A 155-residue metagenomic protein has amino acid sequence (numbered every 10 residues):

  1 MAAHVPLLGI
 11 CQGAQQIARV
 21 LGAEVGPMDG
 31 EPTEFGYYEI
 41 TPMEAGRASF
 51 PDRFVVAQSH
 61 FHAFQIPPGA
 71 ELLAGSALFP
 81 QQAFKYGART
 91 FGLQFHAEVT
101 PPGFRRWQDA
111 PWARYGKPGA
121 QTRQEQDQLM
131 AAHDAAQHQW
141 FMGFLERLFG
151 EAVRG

Functional and structural regions predicted by a protein language model:
M1-E44: Cysteine-nucleophile active-site neighborhood
A2, T41-G155: Amide-donor transfer/coupling interface in amidating biosynthetic enzymes
